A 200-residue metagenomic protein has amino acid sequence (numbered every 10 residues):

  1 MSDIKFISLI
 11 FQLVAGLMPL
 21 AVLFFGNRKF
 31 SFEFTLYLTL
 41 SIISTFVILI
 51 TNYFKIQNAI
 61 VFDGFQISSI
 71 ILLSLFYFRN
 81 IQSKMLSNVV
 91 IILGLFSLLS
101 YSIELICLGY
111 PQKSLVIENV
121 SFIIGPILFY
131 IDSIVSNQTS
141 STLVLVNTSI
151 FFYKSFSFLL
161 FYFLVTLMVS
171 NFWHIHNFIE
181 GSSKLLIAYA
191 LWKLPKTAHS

Functional and structural regions predicted by a protein language model:
M1-S200: Terminal, non-globular segments
